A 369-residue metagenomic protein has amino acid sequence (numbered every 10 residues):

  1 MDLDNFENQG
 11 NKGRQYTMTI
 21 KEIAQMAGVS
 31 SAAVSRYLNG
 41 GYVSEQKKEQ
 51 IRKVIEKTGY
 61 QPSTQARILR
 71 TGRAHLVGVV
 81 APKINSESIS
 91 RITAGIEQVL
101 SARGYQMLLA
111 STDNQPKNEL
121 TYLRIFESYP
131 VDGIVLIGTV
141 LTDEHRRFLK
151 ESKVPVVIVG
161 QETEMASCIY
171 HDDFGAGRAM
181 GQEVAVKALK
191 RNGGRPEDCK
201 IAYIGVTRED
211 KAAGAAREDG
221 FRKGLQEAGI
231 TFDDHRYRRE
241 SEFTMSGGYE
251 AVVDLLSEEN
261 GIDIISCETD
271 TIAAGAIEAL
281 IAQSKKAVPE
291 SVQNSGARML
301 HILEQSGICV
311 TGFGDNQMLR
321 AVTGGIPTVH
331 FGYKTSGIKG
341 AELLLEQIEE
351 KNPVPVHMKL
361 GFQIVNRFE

Functional and structural regions predicted by a protein language model:
M1-R73: N-terminal helix-turn-helix DNA-binding module of bacterial transcription factors
S31-S35, L69-N85, C199-R208: Short beta-strand segments enriched in small/hydrophobic residues
E49, Y60-G133: Amphipathic helical "hinge" segments at domain boundaries
P82-S90, L109-N118, I169-A179, Y203-Q226 (+5 more regions): Hinge/beta->alpha junction and helix N-cap segments in small-molecule ligand-binding domains
P116-P130, S246-G261: Short, well-structured alpha-helical segments in soluble
I137-Q182, V186-N192, K200-A202, T271 (+2 more regions): Flexible loop/hinge segments that line or gate small-molecule binding clefts
E258-I264, E268-E369: Flexible loop/turn connectors
